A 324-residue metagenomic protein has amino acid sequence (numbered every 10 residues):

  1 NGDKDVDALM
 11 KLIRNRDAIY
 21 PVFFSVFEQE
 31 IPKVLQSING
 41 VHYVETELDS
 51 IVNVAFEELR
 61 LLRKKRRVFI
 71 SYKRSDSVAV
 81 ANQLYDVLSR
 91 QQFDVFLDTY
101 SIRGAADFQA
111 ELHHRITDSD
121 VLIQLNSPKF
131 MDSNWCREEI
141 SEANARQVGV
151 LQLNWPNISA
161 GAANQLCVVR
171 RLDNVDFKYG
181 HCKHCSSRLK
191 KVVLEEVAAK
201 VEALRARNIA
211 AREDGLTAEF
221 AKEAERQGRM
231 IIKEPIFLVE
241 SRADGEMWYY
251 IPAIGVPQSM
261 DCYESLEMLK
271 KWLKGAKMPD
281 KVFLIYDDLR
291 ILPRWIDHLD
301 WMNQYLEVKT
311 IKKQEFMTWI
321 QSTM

Functional and structural regions predicted by a protein language model:
N1-G2, Y85-H114, P128-N134, P252-E264: Conserved BB-loop
G2-R16, P128-V148, G161-A162, P293-H298: Conserved TIR/SEFIR loop-to-helix hotspot centered on a Trp-containing motif with a nearby acidic residue
A18-R90, P156-M324: C-terminal interaction surface of TIR/SEFIR-family domains
F27, S127-P128: Flexible loop residues that form catalytic and substrate-binding hotspots at small-molecule/glycan-binding clefts
A110-H114, E139-I140, Q165-L172: Short low-complexity, flexible loop/linker segments enriched in glycine and/or proline with clustered acidic
S119: An anion/phosphate-binding loop that grips the pyrophosphate of nucleotide cofactors and donors
L122-I123: Hydrophobic acceptor-binding patch used for acceptor engagement in glycosyltransferases
